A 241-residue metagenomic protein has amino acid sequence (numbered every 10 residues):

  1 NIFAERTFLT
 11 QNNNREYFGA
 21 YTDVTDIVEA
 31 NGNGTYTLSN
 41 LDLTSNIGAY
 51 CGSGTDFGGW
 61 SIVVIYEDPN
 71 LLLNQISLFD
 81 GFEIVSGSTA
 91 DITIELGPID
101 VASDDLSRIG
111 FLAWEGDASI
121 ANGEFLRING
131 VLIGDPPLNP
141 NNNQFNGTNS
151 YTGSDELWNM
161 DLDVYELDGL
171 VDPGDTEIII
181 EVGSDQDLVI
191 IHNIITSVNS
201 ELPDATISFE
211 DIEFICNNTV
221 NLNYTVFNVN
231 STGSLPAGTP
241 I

Functional and structural regions predicted by a protein language model:
N1-S53, G130-D187: Cysteine-clustered segments with highest specificity for TGF-beta superfamily mature ligands
N33-T35, F57-V63, L73-Q75, L106 (+4 more regions): Extracellular structured ligand-interaction cores
T44-D91: A short "linker-to-beta-strand initiation" element
N70, D100-S103, D117-I120, N230-T239: A short beta-turn/strand-edge loop motif at beta-sheet boundaries
N70-L73, D100-I109, N217-T219: Extended extracellular/luminal ectodomain segments enriched in beta-structured repeat modules
D91-L157: Extended serine/threonine-enriched, polar tracts that run as long, contiguous segments within proteins
N199-T225: Low-complexity, acidic Ser/Thr/Pro/Gly-rich terminal tails and inter-domain linkers that flank the onset of structured
C216-S234, T239-I241: Short beta-strand elements of extracellular/lumenal beta-sandwich folds
